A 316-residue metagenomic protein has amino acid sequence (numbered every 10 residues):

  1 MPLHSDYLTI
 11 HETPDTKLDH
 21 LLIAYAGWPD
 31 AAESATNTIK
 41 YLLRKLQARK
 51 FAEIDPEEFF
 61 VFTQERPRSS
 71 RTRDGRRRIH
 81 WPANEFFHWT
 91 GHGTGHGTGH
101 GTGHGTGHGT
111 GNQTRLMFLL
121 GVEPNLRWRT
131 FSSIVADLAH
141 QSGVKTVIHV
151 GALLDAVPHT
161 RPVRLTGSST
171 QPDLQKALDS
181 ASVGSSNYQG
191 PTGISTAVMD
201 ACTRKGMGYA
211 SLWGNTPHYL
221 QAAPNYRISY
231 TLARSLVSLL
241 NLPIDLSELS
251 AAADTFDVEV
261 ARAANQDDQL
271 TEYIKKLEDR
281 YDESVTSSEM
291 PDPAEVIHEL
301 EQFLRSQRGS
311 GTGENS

Functional and structural regions predicted by a protein language model:
P2-G95, G103-G121: N-terminal short beta-loop-beta anion/metal-coordinating cradle
I23-A24, L120-G121, H149-G151, W213-N215: Short beta-strand segments
Y25-P29, F118-W128, S180-Q189, Y219-A223: Flexible, glycine/proline-enriched loop segments at strand-loop-helix junctions that form or flank small-ligand binding
D30-N37, L126, T130, Q189 (+6 more regions): Conserved active-site and cofactor/substrate-binding residues in soluble primary-metabolism enzymes
V122-L174, V198: Internal, conserved structured core segments that host functional sites
A156-L239, P243: Catalytic cores of processing enzymes, dominated by hydrolases/peptidases, characterized by acidic/His-rich
L220-S316: A conserved C-terminal secondary-structure "cap"
